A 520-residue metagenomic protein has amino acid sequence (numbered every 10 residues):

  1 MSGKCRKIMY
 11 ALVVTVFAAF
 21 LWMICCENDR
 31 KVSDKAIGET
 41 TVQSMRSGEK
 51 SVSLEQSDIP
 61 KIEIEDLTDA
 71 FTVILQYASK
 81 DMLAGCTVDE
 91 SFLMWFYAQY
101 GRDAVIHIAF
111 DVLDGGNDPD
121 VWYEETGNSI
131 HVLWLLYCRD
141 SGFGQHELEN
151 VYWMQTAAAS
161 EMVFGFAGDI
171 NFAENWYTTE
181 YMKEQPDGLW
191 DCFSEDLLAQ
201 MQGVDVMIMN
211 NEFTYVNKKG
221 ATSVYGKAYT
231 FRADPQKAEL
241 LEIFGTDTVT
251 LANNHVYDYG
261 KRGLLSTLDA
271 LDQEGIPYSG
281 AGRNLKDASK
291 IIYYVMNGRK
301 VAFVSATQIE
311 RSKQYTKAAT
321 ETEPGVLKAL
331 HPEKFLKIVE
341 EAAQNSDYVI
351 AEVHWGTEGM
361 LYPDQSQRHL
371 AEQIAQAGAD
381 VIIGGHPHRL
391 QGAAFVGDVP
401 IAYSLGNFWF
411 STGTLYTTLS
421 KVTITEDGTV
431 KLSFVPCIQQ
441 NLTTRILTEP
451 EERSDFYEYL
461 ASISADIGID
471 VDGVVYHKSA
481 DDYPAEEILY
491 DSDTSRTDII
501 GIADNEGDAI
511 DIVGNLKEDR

Functional and structural regions predicted by a protein language model:
M1-S47, S53: Gram-positive cell-envelope targeting signals
M9, C25, G38, P60-E63 (+2 more regions): Residues marking helix boundaries in flexible regions
G38, I64-T68, P119, G144 (+2 more regions): Short amphipathic alpha-helical segments that mediate assembly, nucleic-acid/protein binding, or membrane association
Q43, G48-L83: Zinc-dependent metallopeptidase catalytic helix centered on the HExxH motif and its immediate flanking segment
D66-S91, E274-Y293: A charged, solvent-exposed segment within the mature domains of Sec-exported extracytoplasmic proteins
G85-V151: Pan-zinc metallopeptidase signature
E149-R520: Acidic, metal/ion-coordinating pockets
